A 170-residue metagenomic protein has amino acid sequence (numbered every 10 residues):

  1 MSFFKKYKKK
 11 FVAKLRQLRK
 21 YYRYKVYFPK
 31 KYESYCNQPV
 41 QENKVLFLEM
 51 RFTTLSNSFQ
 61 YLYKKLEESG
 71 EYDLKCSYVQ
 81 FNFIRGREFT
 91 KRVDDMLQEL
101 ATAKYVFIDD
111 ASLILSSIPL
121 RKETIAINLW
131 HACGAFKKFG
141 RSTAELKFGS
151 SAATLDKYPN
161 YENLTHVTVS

Functional and structural regions predicted by a protein language model:
S2-A101, Y105: N-terminal pre-catalytic "stem/leader" segment of glycosyltransferase-like enzymes
E33, R92-D95, S112-L115, A152-D156: A generic local structural motif
L46-L48, F107-D109, I127-L129, T168: Structural motif
T54-N57, I84-R85, I114-S117, A135-K138: Short catalytic/ligand-binding loop motif for oxyanion handling, primarily in non-cytosolic enzymes, centered on
K64-E67, L115-I125: Glycosyltransferases and closely related glycan-assembly transferases that use nucleotide-activated donors
Y78-I84, A111-S112, A132-C133: Short beta-alpha junction loops
G86-K91, I108-D110, F148-A152: Short gly/ser/thr-rich secondary-structure transition/capping motifs
T102, P119-S170: Active-site-proximal region of nucleotide-activated glycan assembly enzymes, centered on histidine/acidic-rich loops
